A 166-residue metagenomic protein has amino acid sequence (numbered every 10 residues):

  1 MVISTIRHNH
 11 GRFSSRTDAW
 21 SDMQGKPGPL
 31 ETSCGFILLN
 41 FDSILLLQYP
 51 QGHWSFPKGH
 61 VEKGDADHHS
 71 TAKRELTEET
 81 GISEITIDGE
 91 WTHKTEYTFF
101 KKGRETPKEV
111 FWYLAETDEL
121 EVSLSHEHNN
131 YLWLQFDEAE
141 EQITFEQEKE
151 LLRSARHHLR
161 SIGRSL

Functional and structural regions predicted by a protein language model:
V2-G35: Acidic, metal-coordinating catalytic segment for phosphate/diphosphate chemistry, firing primarily on the Nudix
T32-C34, D42, K108-F111, N129: Change "...and in nucleic-acid phosphodiester-cleaving endonucleases..." to "...and in nucleic-acid processing enzymes
N40-I82: Conserved Nudix-box catalytic region and its N-terminal flanking loop in Nudix hydrolases and closely related
F41-S43, E116-E121, F136-E138: Short loop segments at secondary-structure junctions
G81-L120: Active-site segment of metal-dependent pyrophosphate-handling enzymes, primarily the Nudix hydrolase catalytic core
W112, S123-A155: NUDIX/MutT-family hydrolases
S154-I162: C-terminal alpha-helix
